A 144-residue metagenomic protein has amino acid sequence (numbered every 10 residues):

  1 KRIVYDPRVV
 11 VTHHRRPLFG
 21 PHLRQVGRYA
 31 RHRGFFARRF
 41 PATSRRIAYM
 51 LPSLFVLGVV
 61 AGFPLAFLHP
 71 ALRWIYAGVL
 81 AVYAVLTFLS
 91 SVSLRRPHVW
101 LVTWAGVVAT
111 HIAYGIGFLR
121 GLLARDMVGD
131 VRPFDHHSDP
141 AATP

Functional and structural regions predicted by a protein language model:
K1-T43: Catalytic donor/gating beta->alpha subdomain of glycosyltransferases that bind UDP-sugars
V11, I47, A109-I112: Intrinsically disordered, low-complexity peptide-like regions
H22, A37, P52-S53, V59-F63 (+2 more regions): Alpha-helix boundary/capping detector
A42-L54, L72: Membrane-interface anchor segments at the N-terminal boundary of transmembrane helices in multi-pass membrane enzymes
L54-V128: Membrane-embedded multi-pass helical conduit in multi-pass membrane proteins, especially envelope-biosynthetic
D126-P144: Short linear elements at protein peripheries
